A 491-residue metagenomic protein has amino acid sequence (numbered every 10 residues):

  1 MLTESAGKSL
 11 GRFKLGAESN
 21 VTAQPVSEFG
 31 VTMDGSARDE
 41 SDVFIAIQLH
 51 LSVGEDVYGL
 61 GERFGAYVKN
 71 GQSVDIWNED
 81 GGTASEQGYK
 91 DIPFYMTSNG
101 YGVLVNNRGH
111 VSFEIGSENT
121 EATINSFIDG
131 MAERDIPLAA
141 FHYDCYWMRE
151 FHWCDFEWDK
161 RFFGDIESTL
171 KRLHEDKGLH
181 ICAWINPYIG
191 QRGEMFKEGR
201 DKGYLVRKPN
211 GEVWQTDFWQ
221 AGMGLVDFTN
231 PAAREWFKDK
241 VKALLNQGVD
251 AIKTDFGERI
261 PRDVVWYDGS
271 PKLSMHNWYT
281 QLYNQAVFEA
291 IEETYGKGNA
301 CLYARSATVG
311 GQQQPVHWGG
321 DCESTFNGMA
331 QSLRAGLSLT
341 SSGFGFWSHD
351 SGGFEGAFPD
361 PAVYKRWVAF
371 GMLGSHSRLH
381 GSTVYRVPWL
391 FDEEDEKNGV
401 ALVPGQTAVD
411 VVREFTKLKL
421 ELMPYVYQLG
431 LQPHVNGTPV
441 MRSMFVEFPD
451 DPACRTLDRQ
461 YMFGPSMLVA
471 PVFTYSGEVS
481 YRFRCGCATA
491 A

Functional and structural regions predicted by a protein language model:
M1-S117, E121-A122, S126-G130, E447: Catalytic and substrate-binding clefts that recognize carbohydrates or anionic sugar/phosphate headgroups
T3-E4, V31-T32, P137-V412, E447-P449 (+1 more regions): Aromatic- and carboxylate-enriched substrate-binding clefts and catalytic-loop regions of carbohydrate-active enzymes
L10, E28, Y89-P93, S98-G100 (+7 more regions): Extracellular structured ligand-interaction cores
V74, P404-L468, F473: Glycan-recognition and catalytic regions of carbohydrate-active enzymes
D91-F94, A335, T456-M462: Short, surface-exposed beta-strand/loop micro-motifs that present aromatic residues
F94, A122, M131, L173 (+3 more regions): A residue-level signal for conserved active-site and pocket-lining positions in enzyme catalytic cores
I185, T489-A491: Long, His/Glu/Asp-enriched segments that create or flank divalent metal/ion-associated functional microenvironments
T474-G486: Surface-exposed beta-strand/loop patches in extracellular or lumenal glycoproteins
